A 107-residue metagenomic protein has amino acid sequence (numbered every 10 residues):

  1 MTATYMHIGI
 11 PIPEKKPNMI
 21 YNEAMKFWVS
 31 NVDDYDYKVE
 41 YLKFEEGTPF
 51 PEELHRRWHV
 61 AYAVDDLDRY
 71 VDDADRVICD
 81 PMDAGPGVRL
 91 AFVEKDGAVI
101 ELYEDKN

Functional and structural regions predicted by a protein language model:
M1-D34, V39-F50, D75-N107: Vicinal oxygen chelate
E53-M82: Mid-chain, well-packed structural core segment of small domains
